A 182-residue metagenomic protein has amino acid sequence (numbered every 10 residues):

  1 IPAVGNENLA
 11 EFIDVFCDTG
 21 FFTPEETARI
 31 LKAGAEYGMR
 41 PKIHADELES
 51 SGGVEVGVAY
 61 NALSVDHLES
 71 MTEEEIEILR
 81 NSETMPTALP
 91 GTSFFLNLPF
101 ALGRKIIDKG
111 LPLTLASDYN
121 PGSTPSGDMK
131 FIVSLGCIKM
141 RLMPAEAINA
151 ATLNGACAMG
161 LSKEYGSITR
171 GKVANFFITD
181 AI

Functional and structural regions predicted by a protein language model:
I1-S51: Metal-coordinating catalytic core of metallo-dependent amide/deamination hydrolases
F12-V15, S64-H67, F176: Well-ordered beta-strand positions
F16, G20, D46, L68 (+2 more regions): Anionic group-transfer/hydrolysis microenvironments
R40, S50-Y165, T179-D180: Active-site-adjacent C-terminal substructures of enzyme catalytic domains
G171-A174: Loop/turn positions that initiate beta-strands
